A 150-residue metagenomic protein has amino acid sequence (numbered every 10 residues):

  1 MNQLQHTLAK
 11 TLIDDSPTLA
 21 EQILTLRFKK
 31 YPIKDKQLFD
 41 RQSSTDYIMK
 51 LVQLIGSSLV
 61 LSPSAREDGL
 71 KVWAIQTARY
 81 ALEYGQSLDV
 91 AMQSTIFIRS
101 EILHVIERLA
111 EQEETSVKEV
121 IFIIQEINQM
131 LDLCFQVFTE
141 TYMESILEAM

Functional and structural regions predicted by a protein language model:
M1-Q76, A110-M150: Core of compact, soluble alpha-helical bundle domains
I75-E83: Signal-transducing coupling segments at domain and membrane junctions
Q86-H104: Elongated alpha-helical scaffolds
E107: Mobile, glycine-rich extracellular loop/lid and propeptide segments that shape or gate substrate/ligand access
